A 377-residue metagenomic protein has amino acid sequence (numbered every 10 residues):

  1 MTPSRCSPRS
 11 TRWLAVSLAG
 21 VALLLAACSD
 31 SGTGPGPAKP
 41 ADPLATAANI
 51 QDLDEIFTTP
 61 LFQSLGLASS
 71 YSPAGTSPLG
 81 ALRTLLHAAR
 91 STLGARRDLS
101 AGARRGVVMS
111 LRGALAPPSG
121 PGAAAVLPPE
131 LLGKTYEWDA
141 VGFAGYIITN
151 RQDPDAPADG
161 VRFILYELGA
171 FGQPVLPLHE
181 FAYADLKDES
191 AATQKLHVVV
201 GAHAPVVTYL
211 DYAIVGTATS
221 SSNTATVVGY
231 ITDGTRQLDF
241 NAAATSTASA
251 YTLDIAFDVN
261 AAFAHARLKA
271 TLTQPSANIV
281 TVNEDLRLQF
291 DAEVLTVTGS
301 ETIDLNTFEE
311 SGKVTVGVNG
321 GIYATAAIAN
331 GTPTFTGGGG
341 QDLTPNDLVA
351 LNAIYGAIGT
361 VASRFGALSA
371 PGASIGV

Functional and structural regions predicted by a protein language model:
M1-C6, T33-A41, V175: Selective for proline/serine-rich intrinsically disordered segments in cytosolic/nuclear regulatory regions
T2-S17: Bacterial N-terminal signal peptides that target proteins for export
L24-A27: C-terminal motif of bacterial Sec signal peptides marking the signal peptidase cleavage site
S29-V161, G320-V377: N-terminal "mature head" segments of proteins
V108-Q237: Long, acidic/polar, low-complexity amphipathic helices and coiled-coil-like
D239-V349: Intrinsically disordered, low-complexity segments enriched in Gly and acidic/Ser/Thr residues that form flexible
